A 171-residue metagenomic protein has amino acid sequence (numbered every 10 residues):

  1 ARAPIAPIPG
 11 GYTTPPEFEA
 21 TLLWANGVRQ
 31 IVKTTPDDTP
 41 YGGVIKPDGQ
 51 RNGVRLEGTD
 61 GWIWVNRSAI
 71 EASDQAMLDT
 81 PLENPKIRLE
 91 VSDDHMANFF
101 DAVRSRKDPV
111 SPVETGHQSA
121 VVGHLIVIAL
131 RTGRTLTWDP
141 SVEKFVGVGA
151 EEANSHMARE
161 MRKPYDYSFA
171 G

Functional and structural regions predicted by a protein language model:
A1-S73, M77-E114, A120-G171: Contiguous beta-strand/loop segments that form the cofactor/metal-binding neighborhood of enzyme cores
